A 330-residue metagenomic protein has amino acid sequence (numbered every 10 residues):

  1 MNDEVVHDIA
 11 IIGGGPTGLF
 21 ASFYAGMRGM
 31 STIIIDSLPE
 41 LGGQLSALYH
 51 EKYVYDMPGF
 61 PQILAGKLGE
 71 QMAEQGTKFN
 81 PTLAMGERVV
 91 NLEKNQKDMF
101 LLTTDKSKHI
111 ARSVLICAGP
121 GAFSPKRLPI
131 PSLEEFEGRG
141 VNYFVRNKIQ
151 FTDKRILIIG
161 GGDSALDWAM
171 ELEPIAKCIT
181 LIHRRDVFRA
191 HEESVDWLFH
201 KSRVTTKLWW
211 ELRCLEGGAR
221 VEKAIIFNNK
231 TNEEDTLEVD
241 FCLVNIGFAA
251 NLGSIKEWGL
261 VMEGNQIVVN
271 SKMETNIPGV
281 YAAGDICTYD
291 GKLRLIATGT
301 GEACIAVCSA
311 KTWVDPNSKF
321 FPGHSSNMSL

Functional and structural regions predicted by a protein language model:
M1-I12, R28, E40, T82-K154 (+5 more regions): FAD-binding core/adjacent interface of flavoenzyme oxidoreductases
H7-P16, A21, A25-M27, M170-L172 (+8 more regions): Structured catalytic cores of enzymes that bind and process phosphorylated ligands/cofactors
H7-P81, L166-E192: Beta1-alpha1 glycine-rich phosphate/pyrophosphate-binding loop at the start of Rossmann-like nucleotide-binding domains
G15-T17, A122, D163-S164, C287: Residue-level detector of alpha-helix initiation sites
G42, S124-P125, D167, R189 (+3 more regions): Glycine/Thr-rich phosphate-binding loops of Rossmann-like dinucleotide-binding domains
E70, G76-T104, K108-A111, E173-V269 (+1 more regions): A Rossmann-like FAD-binding core segment of flavoenzymes
P129-T152, F241-A297, I305-T312: FAD-site-proximal beta/loop scaffold in flavoenzymes
